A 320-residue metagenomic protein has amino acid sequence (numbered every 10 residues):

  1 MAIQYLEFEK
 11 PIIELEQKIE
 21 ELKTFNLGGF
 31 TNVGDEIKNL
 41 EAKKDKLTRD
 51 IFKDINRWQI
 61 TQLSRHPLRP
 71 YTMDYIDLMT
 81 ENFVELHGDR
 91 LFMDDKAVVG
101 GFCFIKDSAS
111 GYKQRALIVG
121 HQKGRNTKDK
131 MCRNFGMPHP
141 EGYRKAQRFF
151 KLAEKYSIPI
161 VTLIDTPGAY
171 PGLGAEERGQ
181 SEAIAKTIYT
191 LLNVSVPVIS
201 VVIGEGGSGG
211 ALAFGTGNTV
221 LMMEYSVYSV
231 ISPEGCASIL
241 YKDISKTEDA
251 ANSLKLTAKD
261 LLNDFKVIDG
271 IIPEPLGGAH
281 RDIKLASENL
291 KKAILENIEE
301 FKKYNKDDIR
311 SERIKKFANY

Functional and structural regions predicted by a protein language model:
M1-R115, F135, K284, E288-Y320: Intrinsically disordered, low-complexity segments enriched in small/flexible residues
E7, Q62, F102-F104, L117-V119 (+5 more regions): Structured core elements
K10, W58, P67-D74, L78 (+8 more regions): Charged, alpha-helix-enriched surfaces in structured cytosolic catalytic cores of large nucleotide-utilizing machines
L15, N56, I118, D165 (+3 more regions): Terminal peptide-recognition signature
V33-E36, G142-Y143, C236: Short, motif-level signal for alpha-helix interfacial/capping segments enriched in acidic residues and aromatics/proline
R90-D94, G101-D107, K151, L212 (+2 more regions): Replace "in large, NTP-powered and nucleic-acid-processing enzymes" with "in large, NTP-powered factors and other
S108, A116-L192, V198-S208: Cleft-lining beta-strand/loop regions that shape enzyme active-site pockets
I164-L295, E299, K303: Conserved catalytic cores of soluble enzyme domains, especially glycine-rich substrate-binding beta-alpha loops
